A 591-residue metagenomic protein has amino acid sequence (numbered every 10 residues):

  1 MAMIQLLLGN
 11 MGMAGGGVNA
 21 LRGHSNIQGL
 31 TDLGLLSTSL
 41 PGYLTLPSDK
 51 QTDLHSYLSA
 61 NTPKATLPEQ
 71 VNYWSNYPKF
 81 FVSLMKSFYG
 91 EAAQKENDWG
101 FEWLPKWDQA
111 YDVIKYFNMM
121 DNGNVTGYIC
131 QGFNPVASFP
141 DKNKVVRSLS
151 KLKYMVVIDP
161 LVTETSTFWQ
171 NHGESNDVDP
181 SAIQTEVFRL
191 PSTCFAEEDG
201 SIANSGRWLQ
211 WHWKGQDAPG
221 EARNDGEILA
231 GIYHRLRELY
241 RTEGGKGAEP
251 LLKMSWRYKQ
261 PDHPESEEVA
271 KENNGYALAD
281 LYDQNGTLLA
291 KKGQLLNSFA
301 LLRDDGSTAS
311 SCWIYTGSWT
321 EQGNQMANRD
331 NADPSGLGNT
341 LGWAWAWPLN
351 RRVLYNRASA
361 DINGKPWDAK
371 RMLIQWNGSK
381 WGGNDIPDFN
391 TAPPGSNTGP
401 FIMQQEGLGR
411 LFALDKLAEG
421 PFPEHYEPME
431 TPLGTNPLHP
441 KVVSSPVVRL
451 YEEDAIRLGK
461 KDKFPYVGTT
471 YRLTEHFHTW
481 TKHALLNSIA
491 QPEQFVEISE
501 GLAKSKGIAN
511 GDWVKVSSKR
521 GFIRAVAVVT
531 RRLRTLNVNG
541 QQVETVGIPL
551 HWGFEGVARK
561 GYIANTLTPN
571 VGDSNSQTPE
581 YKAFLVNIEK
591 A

Functional and structural regions predicted by a protein language model:
A2-E198, K291-K504: Extended redox/cofactor-interaction regions of prokaryotic respiratory oxidoreductases
P105-D108, A137, Q216-D225, F495 (+2 more regions): Catalytic cores of large soluble enzymes that bind and process phosphate-bearing ligands
M120, G200-S201, G220, D225-D333 (+2 more regions): A long, glycine-enriched binding/interface module in the latter
V157-T163, F168-W169, V178-P180, D217-Y233 (+1 more regions): Phosphate/diphosphate-binding loops
T167-F168, I202, V526: Short Asp/Glu-rich motifs
T185-A218, L229, L550: Glycine/threonine-rich phosphate-binding loop and adjacent beta-strand/alpha-helix elements that clamp
E227-N285, N377, G382-N436, T479-A591: Long, contiguous, secondary-structure-rich segments that constitute the structural scaffold of globular domains
